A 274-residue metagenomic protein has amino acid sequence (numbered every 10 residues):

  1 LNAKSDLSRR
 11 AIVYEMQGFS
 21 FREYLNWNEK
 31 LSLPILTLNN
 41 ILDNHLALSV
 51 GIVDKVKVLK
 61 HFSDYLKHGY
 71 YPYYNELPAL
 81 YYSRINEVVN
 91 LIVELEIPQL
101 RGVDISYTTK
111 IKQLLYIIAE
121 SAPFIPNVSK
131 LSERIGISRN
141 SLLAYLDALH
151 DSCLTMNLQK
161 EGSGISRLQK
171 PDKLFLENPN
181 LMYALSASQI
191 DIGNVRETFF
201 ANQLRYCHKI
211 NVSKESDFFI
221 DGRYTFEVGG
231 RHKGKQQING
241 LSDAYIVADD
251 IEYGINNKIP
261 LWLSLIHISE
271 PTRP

Functional and structural regions predicted by a protein language model:
L1-A3, E215-D217, G229-G234, V247-Y253: Short, polar loop motifs at secondary-structure junctions
N2-T108: Interdomain motor-coupling "hinge/lid" segment immediately C-terminal to the ATP-binding subdomain of NTP-driven enzymes
A11-E15, T225, A244-I246: Conserved beta-strand scaffold positions in the cores of enzyme catalytic domains, especially in NTP/NDP-utilizing
N75-K214: Accessory nucleic acid-recognition modules appended to NTPase machines
D191-I192, H232-G240, G254-N256: Active-site-adjacent loop/helix micro-motif of nuclease/hydrolase catalytic cores
F200, L204, F218-G234: Conserved catalytic cores of phosphodiester-cleaving nucleases, focusing on short active-site segments
K258, W262-S264: Extended recognition/assembly regions associated with phosphoester-bond processing machinery
I266-T272: Conserved small/polar residues in nucleotide/adenosyl-binding loops
